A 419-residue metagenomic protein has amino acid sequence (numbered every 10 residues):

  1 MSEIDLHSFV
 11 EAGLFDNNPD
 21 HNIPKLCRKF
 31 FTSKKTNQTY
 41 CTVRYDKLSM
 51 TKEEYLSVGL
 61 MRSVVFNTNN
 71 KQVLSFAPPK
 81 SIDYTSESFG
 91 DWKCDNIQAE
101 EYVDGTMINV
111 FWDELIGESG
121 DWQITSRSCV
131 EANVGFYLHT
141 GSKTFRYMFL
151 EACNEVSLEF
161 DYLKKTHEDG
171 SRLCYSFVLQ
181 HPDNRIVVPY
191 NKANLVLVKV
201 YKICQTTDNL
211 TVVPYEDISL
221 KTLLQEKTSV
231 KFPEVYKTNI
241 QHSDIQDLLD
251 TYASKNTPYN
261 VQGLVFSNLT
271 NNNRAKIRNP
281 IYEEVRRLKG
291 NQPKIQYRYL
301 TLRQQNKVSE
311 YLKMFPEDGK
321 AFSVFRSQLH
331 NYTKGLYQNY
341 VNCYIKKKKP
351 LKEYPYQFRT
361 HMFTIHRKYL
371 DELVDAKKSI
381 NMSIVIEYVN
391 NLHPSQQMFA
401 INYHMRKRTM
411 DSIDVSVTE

Functional and structural regions predicted by a protein language model:
M1-E419: Core nucleotide-handling region used for phosphoryl-transfer chemistry
